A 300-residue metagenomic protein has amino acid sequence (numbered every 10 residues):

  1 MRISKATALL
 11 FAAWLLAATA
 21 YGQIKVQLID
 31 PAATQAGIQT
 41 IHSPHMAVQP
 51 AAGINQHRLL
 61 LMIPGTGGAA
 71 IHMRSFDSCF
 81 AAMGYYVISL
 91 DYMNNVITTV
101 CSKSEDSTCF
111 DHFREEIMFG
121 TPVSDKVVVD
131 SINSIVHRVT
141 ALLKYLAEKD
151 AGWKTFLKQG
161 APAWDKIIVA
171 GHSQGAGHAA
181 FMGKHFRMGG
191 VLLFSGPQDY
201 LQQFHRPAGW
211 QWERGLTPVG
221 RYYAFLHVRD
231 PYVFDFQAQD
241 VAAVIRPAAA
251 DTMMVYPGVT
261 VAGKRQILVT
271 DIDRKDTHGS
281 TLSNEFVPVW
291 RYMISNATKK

Functional and structural regions predicted by a protein language model:
M1-L9: Bacterial N-terminal signal peptides that target proteins for export
A8-A18: Bacterial N-terminal signal peptides
Q23-I54: N-terminal cap/lid segment of alpha/beta-hydrolase-fold proteins
H45-A52, G189-S280: The feature captures the conserved acid-bearing segment of alpha/beta-hydrolase catalytic domains
H57-G65: Short beta-strand element of the alpha/beta-hydrolase
G65-G160: Serine-hydrolase catalytic machinery in alpha/beta-hydrolase-like enzymes
A170-G175, A179: Gly/Ala-rich beta-loop-alpha elbow adjacent to hydrolase catalytic centers
D271-K300: Catalytic active-site module of serine/aspartate enzymes centered on a nucleophile-bearing elbow/loop
